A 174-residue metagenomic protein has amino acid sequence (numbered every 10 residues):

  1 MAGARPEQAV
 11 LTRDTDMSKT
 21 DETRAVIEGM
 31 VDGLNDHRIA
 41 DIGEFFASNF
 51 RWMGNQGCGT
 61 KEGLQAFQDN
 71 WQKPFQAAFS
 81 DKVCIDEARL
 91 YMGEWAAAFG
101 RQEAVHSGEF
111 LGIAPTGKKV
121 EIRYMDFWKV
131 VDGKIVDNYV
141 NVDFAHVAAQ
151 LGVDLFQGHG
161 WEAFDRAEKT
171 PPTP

Functional and structural regions predicted by a protein language model:
A2-P174: C-terminal and inter-domain tail/linker signature
